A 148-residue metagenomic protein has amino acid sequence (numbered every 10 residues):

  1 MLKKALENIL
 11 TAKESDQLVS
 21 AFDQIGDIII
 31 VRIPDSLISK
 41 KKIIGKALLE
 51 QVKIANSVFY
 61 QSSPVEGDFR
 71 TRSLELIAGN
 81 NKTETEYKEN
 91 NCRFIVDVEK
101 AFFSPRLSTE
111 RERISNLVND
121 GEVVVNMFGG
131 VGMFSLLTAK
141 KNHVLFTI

Functional and structural regions predicted by a protein language model:
M1-I148: SAM-dependent transferase fold signal centered on methyltransferase-like domains, encompassing both Class I
